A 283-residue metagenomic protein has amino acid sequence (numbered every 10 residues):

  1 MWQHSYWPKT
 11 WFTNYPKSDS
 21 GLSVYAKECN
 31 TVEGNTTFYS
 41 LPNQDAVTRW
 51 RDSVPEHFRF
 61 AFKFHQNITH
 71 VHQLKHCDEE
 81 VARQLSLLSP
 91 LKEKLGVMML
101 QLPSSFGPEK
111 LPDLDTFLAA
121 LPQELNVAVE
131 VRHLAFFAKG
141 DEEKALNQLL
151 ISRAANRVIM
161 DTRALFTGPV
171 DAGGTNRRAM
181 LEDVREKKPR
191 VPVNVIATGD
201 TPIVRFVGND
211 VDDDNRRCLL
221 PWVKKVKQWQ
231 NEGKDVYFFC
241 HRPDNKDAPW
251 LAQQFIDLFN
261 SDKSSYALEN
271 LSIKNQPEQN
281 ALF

Functional and structural regions predicted by a protein language model:
M1-F283: Residues lining hydrophobic/aromatic ligand-binding pockets adjacent to catalytic sites
